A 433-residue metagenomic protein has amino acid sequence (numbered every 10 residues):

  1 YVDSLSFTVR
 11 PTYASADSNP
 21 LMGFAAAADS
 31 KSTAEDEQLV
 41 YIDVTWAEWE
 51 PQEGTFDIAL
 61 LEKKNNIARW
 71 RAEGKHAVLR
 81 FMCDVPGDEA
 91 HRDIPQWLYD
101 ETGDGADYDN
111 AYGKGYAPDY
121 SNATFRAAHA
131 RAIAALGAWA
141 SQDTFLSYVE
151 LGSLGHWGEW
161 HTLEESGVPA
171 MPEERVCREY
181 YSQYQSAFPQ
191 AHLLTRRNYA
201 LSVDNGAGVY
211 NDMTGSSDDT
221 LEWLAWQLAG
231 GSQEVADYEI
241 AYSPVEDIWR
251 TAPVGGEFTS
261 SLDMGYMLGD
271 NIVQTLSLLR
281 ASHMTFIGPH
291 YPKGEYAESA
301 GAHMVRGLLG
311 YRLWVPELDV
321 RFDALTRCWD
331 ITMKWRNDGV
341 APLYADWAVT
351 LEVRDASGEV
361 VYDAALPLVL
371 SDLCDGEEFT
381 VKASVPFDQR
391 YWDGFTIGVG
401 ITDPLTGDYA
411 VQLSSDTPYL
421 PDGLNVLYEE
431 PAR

Functional and structural regions predicted by a protein language model:
Y1-R69, H76, R131, S141 (+5 more regions): Non-catalytic accessory regions flanking glycosidase/transglycosidase catalytic cores in CAZymes
R10-T124, P244-E298: N-terminal substrate-binding region of glycoside hydrolase catalytic domains
T12-D29, R71, Y148-G158, L163-K293: Catalytic-core regions of glycoside hydrolase
V40, L136, V149, Y184 (+1 more regions): Conserved, mostly hydrophobic/aromatic
W49-E50, V85-I94, G155-H161, L201-N205 (+1 more regions): Short catalytic/ligand-binding loop motif for oxyanion handling, primarily in non-cytosolic enzymes, centered on
K63-A68, I133-G137, C177-Q185: Generic structural signal for well-ordered alpha-helices, preferentially at hydrophobic/aromatic core positions
G105-F125, A132-P169: Active-site groove signature of glycoside hydrolases
V305-R433: Extracellular/luminal regions of secreted and cell-surface proteins that mediate adhesion/ECM remodeling
